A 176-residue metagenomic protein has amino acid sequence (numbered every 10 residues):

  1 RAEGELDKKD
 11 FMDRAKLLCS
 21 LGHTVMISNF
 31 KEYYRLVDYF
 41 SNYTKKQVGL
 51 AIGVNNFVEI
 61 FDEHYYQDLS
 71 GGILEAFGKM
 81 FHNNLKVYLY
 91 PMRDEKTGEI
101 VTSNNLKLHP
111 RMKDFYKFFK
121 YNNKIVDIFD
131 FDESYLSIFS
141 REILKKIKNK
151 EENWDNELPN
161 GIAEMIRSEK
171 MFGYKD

Functional and structural regions predicted by a protein language model:
R1-D176: Nucleotidyltransferase catalytic core that binds NTPs
